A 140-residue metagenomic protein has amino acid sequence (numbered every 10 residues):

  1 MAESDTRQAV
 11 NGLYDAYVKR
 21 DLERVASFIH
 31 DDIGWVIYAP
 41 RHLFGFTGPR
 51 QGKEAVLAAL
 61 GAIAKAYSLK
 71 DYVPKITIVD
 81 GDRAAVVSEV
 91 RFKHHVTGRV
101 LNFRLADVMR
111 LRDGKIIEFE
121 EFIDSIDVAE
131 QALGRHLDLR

Functional and structural regions predicted by a protein language model:
M1-D31, H136-R140: Short, low-complexity N-terminal intrinsically disordered segments enriched in polar/charged residues
M1-D5, A58-R140: A beta-strand edge to alpha-helix "cap/lid" segment located at domain peripheries
V10-L13, V25, I33, G52 (+4 more regions): Hydrophobic pocket/interface hotspot
R24, H30-G81: A solvent-exposed, acidic/Ser-Thr-rich amphipathic alpha-helical stretch
